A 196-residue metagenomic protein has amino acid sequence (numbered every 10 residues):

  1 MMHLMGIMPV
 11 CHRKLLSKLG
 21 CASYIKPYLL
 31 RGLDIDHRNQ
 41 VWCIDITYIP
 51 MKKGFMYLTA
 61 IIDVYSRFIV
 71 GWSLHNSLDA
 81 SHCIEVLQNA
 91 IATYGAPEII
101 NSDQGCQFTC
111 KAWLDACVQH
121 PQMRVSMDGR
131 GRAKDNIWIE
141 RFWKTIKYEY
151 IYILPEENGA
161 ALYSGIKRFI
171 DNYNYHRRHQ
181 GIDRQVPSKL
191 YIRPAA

Functional and structural regions predicted by a protein language model:
M1-M2, L30, D45, I61 (+10 more regions): Mobile genetic element proteins and their domesticated derivatives, centered on retroelements and DNA transposons
M1-R38, A133, V186-A195: Basic, flexible linker segments flanking DNA-binding modules in nucleic acid-interacting mobile-element proteins
P9, R124-V125: Hydrophobic beta-strand scaffold residues
L19-C21, S102-Q104, F108-W113, M127-K147 (+2 more regions): RNase H-like two-metal-ion nuclease catalytic core shared by retroviral integrases and related mobile-element nucleases
I35-V70, N76-L78: An active-site-proximal beta-strand-loop segment
G54, W72-Y94, T109: Active-site beta-loop-alpha junctions of metal-dependent nucleic acid enzymes, especially the RNase H-like/DDE
F68-W72, V125-D128, Y152-I153: Short small-residue beta-strand/loop micro-motif enriched in glycine and branched aliphatics
V118-P121, T145-A196: C-terminal domain-tail junction helix/linker
